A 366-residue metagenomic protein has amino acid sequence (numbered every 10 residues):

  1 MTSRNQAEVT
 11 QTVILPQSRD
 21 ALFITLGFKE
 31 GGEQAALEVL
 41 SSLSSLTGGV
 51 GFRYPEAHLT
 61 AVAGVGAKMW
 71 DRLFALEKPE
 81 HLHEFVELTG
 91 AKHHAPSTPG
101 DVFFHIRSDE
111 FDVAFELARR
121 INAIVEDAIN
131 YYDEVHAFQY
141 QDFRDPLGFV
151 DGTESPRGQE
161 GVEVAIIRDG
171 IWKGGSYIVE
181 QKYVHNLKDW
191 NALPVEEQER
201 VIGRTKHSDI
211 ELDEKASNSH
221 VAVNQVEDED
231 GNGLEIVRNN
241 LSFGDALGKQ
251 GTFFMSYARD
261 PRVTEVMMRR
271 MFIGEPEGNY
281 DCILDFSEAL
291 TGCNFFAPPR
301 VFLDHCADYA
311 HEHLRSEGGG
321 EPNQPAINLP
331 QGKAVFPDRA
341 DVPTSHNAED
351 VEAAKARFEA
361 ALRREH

Functional and structural regions predicted by a protein language model:
M1-I327, K333, K355, H366: Long, histidine/aromatic-enriched segments associated with O2/redox biology
P325-E365: Short acidic, low-complexity intrinsically disordered linear motifs used for protein-protein interactions
